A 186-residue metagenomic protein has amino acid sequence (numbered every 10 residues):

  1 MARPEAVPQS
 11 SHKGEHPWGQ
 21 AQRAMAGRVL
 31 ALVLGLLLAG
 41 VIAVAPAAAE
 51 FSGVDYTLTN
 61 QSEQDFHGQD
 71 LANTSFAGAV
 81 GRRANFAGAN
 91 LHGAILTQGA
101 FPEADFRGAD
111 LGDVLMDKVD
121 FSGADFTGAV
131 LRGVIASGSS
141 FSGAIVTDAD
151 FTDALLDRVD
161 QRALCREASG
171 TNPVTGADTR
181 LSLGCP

Functional and structural regions predicted by a protein language model:
S10-V33: Bacterial N-terminal signal peptides that target proteins for export
G27-L30, L34-P186: Tandem repeat scaffolds
